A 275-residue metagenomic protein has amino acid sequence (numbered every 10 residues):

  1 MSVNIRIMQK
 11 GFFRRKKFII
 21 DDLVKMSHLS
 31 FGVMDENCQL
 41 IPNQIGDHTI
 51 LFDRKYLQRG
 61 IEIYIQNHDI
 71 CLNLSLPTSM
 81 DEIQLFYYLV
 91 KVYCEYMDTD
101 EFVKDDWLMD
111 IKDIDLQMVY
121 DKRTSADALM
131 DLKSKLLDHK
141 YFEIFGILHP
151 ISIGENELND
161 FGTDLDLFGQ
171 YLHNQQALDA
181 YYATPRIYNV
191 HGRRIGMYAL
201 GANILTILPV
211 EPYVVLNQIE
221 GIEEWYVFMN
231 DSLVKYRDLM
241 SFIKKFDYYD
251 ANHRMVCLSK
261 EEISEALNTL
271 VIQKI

Functional and structural regions predicted by a protein language model:
M1-Q44, L137-I153, E157, Q273-I275: Short, extreme N-terminal segment that most often corresponds to the first beta-strand
M1-S2, I45-G46, C94-D98: A short, compositionally biased
I7, F18-D22, H28, R54 (+2 more regions): Long alpha-helical, hydrophobic tracts
K25-D81: Short, intrinsically disordered low-complexity segments
M26-L29, Y96, H139, Y171-L178 (+3 more regions): Surface-exposed polar/charged interaction patches
E36-N37, Y64-F161: Internal, hydrophobic cores of structured domains that mediate oligomerization or house catalytic pockets within large
L116-F228: Aromatic/basic-lined ligand-recognition segments that form π-stacking hydrophobic pockets flanked by Lys/Arg to engage
I219-I275: Extended, charged low-complexity segments that frequently continue into or abut oligomerization scaffolds
